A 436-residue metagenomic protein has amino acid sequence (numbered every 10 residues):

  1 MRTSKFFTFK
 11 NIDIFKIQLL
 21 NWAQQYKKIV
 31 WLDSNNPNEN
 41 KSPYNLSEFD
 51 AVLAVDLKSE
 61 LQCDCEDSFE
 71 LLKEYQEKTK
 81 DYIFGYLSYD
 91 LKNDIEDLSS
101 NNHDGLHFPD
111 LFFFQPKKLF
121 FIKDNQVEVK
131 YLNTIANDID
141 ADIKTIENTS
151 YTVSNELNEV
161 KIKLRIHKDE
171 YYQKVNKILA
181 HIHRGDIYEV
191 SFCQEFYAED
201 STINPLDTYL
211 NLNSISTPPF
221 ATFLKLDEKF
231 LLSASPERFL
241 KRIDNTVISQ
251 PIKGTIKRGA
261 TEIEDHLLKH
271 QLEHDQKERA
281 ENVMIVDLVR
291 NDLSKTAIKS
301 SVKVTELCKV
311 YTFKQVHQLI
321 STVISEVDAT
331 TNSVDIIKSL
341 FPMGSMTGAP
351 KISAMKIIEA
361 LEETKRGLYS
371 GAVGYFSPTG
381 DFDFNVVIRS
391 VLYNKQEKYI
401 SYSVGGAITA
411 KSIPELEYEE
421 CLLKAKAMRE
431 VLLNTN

Functional and structural regions predicted by a protein language model:
M1-N436: Extended alpha-helical targeting/anchoring segments, especially N-terminal organellar/secretory targeting helices
